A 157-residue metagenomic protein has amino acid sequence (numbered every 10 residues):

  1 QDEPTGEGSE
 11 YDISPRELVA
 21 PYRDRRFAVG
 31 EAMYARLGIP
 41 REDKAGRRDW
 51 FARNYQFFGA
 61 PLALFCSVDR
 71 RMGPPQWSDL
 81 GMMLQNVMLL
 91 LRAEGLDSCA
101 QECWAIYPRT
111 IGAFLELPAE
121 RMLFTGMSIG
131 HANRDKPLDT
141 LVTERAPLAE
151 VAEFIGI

Functional and structural regions predicted by a protein language model:
Q1-I157: Acidic, surface-exposed loops and disordered segments
